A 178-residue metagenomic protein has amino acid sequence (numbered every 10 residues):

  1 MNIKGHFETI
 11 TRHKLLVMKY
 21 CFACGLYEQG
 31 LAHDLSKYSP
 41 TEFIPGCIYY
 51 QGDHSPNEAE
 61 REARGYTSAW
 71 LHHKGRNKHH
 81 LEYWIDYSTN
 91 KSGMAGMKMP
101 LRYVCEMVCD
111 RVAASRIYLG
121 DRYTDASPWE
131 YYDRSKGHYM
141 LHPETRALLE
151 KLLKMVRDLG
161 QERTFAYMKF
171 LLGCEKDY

Functional and structural regions predicted by a protein language model:
M1-Y178: Metal-dependent phosphohydrolase cores
